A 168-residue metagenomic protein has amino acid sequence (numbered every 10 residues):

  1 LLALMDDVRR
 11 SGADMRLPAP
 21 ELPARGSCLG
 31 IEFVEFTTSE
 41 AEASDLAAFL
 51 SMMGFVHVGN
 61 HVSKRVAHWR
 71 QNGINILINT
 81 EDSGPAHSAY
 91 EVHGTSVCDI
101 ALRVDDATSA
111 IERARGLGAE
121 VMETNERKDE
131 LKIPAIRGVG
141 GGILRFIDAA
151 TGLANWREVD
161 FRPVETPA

Functional and structural regions predicted by a protein language model:
L1-R25, N72-T80, T108-A168: Vicinal oxygen chelate
P23-S27, S88-E91: A short alpha-helix capping/helix-coil boundary motif
G26-A41, P163-A168: Surface-exposed interaction/gating patches
F36-N75, T80-G140: Vicinal oxygen chelate
